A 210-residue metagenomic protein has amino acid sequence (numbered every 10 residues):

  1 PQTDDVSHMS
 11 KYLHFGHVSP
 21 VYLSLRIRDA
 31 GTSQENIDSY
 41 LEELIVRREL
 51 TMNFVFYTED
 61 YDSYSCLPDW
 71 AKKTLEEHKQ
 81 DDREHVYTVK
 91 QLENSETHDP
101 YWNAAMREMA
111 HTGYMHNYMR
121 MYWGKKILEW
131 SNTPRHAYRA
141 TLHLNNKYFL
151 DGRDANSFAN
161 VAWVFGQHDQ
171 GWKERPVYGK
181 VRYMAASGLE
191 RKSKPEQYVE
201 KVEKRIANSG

Functional and structural regions predicted by a protein language model:
P1-H116, W172, K180-A186: Gly/Thr-rich phosphate-binding loop signature of adenosyl cofactor/nucleotide-binding cores
E35-M52, A110-A159: Structured ligand/cofactor/substrate-binding pocket environments in proteins
L67-D81, L92, A137-R205: C-terminal, helix-dominated tail/subdomain
H98, K204-A207: Surface/interface-facing alpha-helical segments and adjacent flexible terminal/loop regions used for partner/assembly
